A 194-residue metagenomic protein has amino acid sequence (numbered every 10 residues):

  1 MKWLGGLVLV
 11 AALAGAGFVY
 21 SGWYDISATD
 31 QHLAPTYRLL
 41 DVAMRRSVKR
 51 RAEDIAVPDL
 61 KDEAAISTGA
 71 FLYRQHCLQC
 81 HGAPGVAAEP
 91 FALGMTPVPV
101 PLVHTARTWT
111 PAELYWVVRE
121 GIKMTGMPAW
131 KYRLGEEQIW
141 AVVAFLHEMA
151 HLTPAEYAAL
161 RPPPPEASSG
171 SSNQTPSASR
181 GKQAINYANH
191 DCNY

Functional and structural regions predicted by a protein language model:
K2-S67, F71, W109-E113, A129-F145 (+1 more regions): Periplasmic c-type cytochrome electron-transfer domains
V57, P90, L102-V103, W130: Conserved short-loop catalytic and cofactor-binding motifs
A70-P97, K123-A129, A150-A155: Periplasmic/extracellular electron-transfer cofactor-ligation site, primarily the c-type cytochrome heme-c attachment
Q79, T105-T108, E148: Amphipathic alpha-helical interaction surfaces
P101-H104, W109-R119, G126: Glycine-rich active-site/cofactor-binding loop and its immediate structural neighborhood
G121-M124, A141: Compact, basic/aliphatic-enriched, mixed alpha/beta core segments that act as assembly/interaction modules in small
A155-P165: Short, flexible loop/turn segments with low-complexity composition
